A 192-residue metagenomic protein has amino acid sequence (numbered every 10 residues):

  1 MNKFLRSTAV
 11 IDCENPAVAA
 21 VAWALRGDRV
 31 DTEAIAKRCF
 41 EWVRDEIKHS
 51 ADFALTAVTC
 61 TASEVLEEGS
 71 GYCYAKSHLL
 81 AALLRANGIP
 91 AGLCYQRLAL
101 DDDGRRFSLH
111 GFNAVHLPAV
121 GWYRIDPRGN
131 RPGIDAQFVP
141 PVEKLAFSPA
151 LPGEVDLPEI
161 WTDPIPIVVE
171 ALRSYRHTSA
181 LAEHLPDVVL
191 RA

Functional and structural regions predicted by a protein language model:
M1-E68: Secondary-structure boundary elements
R6-C13, R97-A192: His-Asp-centered catalytic microenvironments across diverse enzyme cores, prominently the transglutaminase-like
W23, Y72-Y74, Y95, Y123 (+1 more regions): Sequence-level detector for tyrosine residue identity
E41-D45, A82, A86, V115: Residue-level signal for well-ordered alpha-helical scaffold segments within enzymatic catalytic domains
S50-L109: Active-site neighborhood of thiol-dependent amide/isopeptide-bond enzymes
